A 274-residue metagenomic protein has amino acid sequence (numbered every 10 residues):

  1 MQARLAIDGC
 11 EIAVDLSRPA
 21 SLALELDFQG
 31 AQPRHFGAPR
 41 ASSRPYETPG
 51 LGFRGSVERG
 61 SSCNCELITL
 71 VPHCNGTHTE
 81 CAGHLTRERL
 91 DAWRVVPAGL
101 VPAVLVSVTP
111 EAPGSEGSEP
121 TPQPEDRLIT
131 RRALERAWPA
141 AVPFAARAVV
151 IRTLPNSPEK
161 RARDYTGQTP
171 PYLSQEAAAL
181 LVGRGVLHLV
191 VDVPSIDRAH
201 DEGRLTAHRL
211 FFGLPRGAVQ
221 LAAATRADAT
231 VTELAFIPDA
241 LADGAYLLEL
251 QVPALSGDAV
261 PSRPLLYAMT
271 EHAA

Functional and structural regions predicted by a protein language model:
M1-A274: Active-/binding-site microenvironments in catalytic and ligand-binding cores
